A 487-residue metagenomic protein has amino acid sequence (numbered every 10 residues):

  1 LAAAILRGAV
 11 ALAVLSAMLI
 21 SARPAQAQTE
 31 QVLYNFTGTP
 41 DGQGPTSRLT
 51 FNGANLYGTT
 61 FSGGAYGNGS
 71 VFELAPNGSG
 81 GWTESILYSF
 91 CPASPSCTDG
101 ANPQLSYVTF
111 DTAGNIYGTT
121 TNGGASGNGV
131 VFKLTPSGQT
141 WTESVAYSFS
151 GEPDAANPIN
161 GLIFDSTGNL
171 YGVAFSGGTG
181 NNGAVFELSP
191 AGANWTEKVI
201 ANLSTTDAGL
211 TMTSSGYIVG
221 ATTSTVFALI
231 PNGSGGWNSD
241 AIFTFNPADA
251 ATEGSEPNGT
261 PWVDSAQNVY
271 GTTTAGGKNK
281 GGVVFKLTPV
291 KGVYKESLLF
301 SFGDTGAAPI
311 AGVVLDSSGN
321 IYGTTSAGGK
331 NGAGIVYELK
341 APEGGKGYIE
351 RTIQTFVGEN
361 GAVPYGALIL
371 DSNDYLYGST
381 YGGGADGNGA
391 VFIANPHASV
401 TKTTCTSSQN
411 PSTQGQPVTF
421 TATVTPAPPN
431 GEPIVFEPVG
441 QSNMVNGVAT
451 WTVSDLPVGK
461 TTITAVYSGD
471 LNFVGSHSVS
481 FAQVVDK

Functional and structural regions predicted by a protein language model:
L1-V400, Q416, A427, E432 (+1 more regions): Extracellular beta-propeller repeat domains
H397-T401, V484-K487: Extracellular interdomain linker/stem segments of modular secreted and single-pass surface proteins
C405-Q409, V439: Surface-exposed, proline-enriched loop/turn segments that connect beta strands in immunoglobulin-like
N410-Q416: Short, solvent-exposed loop/linker segments at the N-terminal edge of repeated beta-sheet extracellular domains
V424-G440, V479: Short flexible loop/turn segments that cap and initiate beta-strands
G447-W451: Short strand-edge motifs at loop-to-beta-strand transitions and within beta-strands of extracellular beta-rich domains
V453-K460: Surface-exposed, short loops/turns at beta-strand junctions within beta-sandwich domains
T462-H477: Enriched for extracellular/lumenal, surface-exposed ectodomains of secreted and cell-surface proteins
